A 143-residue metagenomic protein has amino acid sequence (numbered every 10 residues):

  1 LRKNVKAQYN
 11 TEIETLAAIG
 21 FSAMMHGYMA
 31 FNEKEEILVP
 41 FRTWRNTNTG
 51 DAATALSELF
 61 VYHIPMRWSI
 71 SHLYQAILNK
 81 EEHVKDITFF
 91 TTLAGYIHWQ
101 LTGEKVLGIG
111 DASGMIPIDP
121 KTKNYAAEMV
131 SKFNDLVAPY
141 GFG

Functional and structural regions predicted by a protein language model:
R2-G143: Glycine-rich phosphate-binding/catalytic subdomain of phosphoryl-transfer and nucleotide/sugar-phosphate-processing
